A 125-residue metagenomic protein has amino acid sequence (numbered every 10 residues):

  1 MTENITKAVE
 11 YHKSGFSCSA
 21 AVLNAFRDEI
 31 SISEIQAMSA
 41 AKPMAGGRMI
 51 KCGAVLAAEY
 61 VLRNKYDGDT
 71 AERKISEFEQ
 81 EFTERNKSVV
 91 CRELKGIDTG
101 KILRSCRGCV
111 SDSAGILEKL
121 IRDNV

Functional and structural regions predicted by a protein language model:
M1-K7, Q36-P43, E93-I97: Glycine/charged-rich beta-loop-alpha catalytic/anionic-binding loops adjacent to active sites
M1-R27: Active-site-proximal helix-loop elements at catalytic-domain edges
V22, A40-A45, F78, S113: Short alpha-helical scaffolding segments that buttress acidic/His motifs in well-ordered protein cores
V22-F26, A57-K65, S113-L117: Buried hydrophobic packing segments
L23-A41, T83-C91: Acidic-glycine-rich active-site phosphate/pyrophosphate-binding loop
I30-S39, L62-E77: Phosphate-handling active-site elements
M44-Y60: Glycine/serine-rich anion-binding loops at beta->alpha junctions that coordinate negatively charged ligand groups
D69, S76-V125: C-terminal binding/interaction regions
